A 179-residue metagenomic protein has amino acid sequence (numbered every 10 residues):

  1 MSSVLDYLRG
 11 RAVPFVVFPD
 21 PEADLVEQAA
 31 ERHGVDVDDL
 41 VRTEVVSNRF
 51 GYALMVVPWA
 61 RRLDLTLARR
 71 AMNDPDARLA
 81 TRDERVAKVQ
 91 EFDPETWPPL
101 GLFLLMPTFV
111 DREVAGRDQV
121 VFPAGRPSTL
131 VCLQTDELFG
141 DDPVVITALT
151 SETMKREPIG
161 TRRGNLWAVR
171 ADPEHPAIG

Functional and structural regions predicted by a protein language model:
M1-G179: Extended, low-hydrophobicity, polar/charged segments
